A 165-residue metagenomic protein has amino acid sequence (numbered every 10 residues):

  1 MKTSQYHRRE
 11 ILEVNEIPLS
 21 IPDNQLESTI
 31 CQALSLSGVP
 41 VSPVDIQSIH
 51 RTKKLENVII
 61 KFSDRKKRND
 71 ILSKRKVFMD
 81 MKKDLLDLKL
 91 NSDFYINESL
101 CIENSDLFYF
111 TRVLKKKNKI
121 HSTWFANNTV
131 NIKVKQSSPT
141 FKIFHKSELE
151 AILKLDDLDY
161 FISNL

Functional and structural regions predicted by a protein language model:
M1-L165: C-terminal folded interaction/catalytic domains of modular proteins that assemble large macromolecular complexes
